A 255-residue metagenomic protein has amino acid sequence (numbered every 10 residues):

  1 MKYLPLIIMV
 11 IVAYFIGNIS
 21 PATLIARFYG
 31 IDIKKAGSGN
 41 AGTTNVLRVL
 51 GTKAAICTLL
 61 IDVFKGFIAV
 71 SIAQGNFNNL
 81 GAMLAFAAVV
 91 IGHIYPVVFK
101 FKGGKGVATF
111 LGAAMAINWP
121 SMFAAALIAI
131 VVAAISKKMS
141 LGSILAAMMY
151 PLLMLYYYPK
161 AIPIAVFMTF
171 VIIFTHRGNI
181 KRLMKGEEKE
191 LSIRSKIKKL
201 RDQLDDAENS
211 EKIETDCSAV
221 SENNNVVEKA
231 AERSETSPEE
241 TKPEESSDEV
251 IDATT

Functional and structural regions predicted by a protein language model:
K2-F28: N-terminal signal-anchor transmembrane alpha helix
P5, V10, A54-V97, P120 (+2 more regions): Nucleotide and nucleotide-moiety/phosphate-recognizing core
A13-N18, V89-H93, A129, A133 (+1 more regions): Alpha-helical transmembrane segments of multi-pass membrane proteins
T23-A54, K181-K199: Cytosolic, membrane-interface loops and tails of multi-pass inner-membrane proteins
D32-T43, V98-L111, K138-A146: Short, non-helical or kinked segments that cap or interrupt transmembrane helices
L47-L50, A73-F77, A88, G92 (+2 more regions): Interfacial segments of multi-pass membrane proteins
F123, M139-A146, Y156-V171: Loop-to-transmembrane alpha-helix initiation sites
S218-T255: Long, low-complexity, intrinsically disordered segments
